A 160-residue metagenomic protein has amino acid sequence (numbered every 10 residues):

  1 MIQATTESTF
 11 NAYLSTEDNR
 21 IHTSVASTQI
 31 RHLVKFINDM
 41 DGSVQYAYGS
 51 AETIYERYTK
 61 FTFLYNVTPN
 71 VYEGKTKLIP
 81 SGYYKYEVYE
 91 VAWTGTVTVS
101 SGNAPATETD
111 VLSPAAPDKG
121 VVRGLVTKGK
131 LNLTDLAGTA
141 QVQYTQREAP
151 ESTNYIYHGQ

Functional and structural regions predicted by a protein language model:
M1-I2, P69-G74, Q141: Short, charged low-complexity linear motifs
M1-S50: N-terminal "first-domain core" detector
Q29, I79-K85: Extracellular Ig-like/FN3 beta-sandwich strand-entry sites
A51-R57: Short proline/glycine- and polar residue-rich coil/turn motifs
F61-S81, W93-T98: Signal that preferentially marks extracellular ectodomain short beta-strand elements of beta-sandwich modules
V88-E90: Conserved structural position at the C-terminal beta-strand of extracellular beta-sandwich adhesion modules
T96-Q160: Glycine-rich, aromatic-bearing surface loops/beta-hairpins
